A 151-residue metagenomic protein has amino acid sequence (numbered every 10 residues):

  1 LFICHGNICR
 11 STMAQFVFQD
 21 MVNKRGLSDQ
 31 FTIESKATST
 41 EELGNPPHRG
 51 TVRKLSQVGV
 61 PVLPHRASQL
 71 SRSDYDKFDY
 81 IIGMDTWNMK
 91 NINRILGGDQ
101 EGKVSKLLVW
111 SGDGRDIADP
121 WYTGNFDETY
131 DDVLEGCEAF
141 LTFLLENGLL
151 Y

Functional and structural regions predicted by a protein language model:
L1-K77, T142-Y151: Conserved active-site segments centered on acidic
S11, M84-D85: Replace "coordinates the UDP/GDP/TDP-sugar" with "coordinates nucleotide-activated sugar donors
Y80, T86-Y151: Phosphate-binding/catalytic loops
